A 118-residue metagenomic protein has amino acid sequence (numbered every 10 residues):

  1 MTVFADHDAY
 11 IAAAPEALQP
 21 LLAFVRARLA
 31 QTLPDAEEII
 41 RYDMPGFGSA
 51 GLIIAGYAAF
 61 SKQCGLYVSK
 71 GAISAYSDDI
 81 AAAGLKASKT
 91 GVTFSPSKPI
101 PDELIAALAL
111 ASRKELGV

Functional and structural regions predicted by a protein language model:
M1-V118: Charge-dense, helix-prone N-terminal extensions
